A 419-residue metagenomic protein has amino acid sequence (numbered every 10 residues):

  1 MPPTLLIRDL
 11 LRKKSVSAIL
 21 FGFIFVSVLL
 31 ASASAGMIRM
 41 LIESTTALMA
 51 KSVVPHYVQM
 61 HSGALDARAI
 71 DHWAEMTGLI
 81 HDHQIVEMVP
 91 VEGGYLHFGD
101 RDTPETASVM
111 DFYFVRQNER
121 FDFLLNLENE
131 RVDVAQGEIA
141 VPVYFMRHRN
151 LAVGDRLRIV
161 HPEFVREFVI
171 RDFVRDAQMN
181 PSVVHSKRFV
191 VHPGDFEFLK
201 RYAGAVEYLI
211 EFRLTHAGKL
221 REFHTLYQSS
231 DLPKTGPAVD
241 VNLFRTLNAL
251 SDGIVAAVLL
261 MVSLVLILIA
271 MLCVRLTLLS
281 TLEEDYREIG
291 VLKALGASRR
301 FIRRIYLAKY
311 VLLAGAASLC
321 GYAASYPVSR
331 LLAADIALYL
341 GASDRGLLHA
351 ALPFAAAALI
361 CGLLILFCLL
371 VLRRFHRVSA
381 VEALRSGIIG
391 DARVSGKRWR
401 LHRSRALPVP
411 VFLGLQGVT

Functional and structural regions predicted by a protein language model:
M1-S32, L307, V394-T419: N-terminal Sec/SRP start-transfer signal
L11-R12, V16-F21, V26-P55, S329-D335 (+1 more regions): Alpha-helical transmembrane segments
R39-D240: Basic-flanked hydrophobic alpha-helices used for secretion and membrane insertion
D231, L268, R275-T281, D285-R287 (+2 more regions): Small-residue-rich transmembrane alpha-helices
A249-I267, A351: N-terminal membrane-entry
V378-S395: Short cytosolic juxtamembrane segments of multi-pass membrane proteins
